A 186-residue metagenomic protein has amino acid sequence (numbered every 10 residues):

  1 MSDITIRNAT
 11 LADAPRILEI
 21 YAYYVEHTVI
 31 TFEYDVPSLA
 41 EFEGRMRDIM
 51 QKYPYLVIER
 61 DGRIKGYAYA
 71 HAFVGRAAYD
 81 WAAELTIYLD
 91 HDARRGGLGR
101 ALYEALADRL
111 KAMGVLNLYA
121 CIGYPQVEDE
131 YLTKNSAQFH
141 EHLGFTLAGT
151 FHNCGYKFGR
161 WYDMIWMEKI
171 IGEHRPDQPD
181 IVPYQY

Functional and structural regions predicted by a protein language model:
T5-I17: A short beta-loop-alpha structural element at the N-terminal edge of CoA-dependent acyl/N-acetyltransferase catalytic
L18-R45: Conserved GNAT-fold acetyl-CoA-binding loop/helix
V36-D92, Y103-E104, R109, M113 (+1 more regions): Acetyl-CoA-dependent GNAT
Y69, C121-G123, A137, E141-R160 (+2 more regions): Conserved catalytic-core motifs of GNAT/GCN5-like acyltransferases
T86-R95, I122-V127: A short, internal acetyl-CoA/4′-phosphopantetheine-binding micro-motif in the GNAT/acyltransferase core
G96-A101: A short glycine-leucine-enriched loop at secondary-structure breakpoints that most characteristically corresponds
L110-L132: Conserved GNAT acetyl-CoA-binding A-motif
I181-Y186: Short, cationic low-complexity segments
